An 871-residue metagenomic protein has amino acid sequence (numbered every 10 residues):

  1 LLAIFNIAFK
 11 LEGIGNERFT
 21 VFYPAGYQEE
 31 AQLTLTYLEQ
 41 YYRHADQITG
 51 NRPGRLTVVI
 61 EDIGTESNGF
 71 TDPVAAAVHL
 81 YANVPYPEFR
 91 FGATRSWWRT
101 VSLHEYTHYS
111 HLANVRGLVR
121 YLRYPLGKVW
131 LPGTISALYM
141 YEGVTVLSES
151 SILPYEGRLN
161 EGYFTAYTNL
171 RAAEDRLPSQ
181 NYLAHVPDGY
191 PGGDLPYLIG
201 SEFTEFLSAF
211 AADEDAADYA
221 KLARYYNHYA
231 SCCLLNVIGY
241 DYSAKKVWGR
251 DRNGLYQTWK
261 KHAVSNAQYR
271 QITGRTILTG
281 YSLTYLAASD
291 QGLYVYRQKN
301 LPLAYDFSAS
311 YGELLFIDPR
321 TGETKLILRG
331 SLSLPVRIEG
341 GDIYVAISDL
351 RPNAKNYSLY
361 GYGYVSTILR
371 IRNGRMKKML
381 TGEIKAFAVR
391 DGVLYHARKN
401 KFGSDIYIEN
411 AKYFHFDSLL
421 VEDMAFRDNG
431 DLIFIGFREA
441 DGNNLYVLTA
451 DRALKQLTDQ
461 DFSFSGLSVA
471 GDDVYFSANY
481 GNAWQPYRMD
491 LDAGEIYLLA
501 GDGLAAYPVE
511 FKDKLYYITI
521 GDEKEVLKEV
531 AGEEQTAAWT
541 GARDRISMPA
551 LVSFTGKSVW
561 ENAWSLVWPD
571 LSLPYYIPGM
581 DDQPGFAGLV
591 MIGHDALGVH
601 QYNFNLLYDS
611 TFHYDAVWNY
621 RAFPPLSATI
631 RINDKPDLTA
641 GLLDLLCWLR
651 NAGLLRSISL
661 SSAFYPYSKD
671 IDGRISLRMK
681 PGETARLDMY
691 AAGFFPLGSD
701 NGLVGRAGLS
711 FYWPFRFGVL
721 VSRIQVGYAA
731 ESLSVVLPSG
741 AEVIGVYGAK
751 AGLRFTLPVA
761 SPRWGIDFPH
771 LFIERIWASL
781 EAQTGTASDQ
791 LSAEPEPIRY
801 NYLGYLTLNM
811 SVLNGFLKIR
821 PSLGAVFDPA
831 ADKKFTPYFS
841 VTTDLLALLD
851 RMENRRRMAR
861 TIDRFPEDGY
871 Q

Functional and structural regions predicted by a protein language model:
N6-L131, A137, T145: Juxtacatalytic substrate-recognition/specificity segment
K10-G13, P191-D194, A220-K221, Y225-P335: Beta/coil-rich, acidic/histidine-enriched accessory regions frequently appended to metallopeptidases
A75, R90, T94-V101, Y109 (+3 more regions): Acidic/His/Gly-enriched intrinsically disordered linker/tail segments that often contain short helix/coil "MoRF-like"
R158, R297-E313, L328-S333, A346-T367 (+8 more regions): A flexible loop/linker signature enriched in serine peptidases of the S9 family
Y256-S289, R297-N300, L328, I347-L350 (+3 more regions): Extracellular/periplasmic ectodomains of large secreted or surface enzymes and adhesion receptors
S265-S282, F316-L334, Y364, R370-R390 (+5 more regions): Multi-bladed beta-propeller domains
T279, A531-D634, A640-D644, R650 (+3 more regions): Outer-membrane beta-barrel initiation region
I630-N633, L638-C647, S659-S662, D670-P797 (+2 more regions): C-terminal outer-membrane beta-barrel translocator/porin domains of Gram-negative envelope proteins and their
